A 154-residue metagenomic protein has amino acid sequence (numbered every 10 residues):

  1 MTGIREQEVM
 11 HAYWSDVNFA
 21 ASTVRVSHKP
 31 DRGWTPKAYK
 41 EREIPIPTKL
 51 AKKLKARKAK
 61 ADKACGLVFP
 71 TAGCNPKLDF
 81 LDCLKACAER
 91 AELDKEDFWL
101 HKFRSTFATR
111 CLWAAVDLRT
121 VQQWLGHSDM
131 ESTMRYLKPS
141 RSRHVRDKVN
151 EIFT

Functional and structural regions predicted by a protein language model:
T2, Q7, H11-A56: Conserved tyrosine-mediated DNA breakage-rejoining catalytic core shared by Y-recombinases
A12, R110-C111, W124: Short alpha-helical segment immediately N-terminal to, or the first helix within, an HTH/HTH-like DNA-binding domain
D16-T23, D97, V116-R135: Short, polar N-cap/turn motifs at the start of nucleic acid-interacting alpha helices
P30, L125-N150: Catalytic-site neighborhood detector that most strongly recognizes the C-terminal catalytic loop/helix of tyrosine
P30, P47-K95: Active-site/catalytic core of tyrosine-dependent DNA strand-transfer enzymes
D94-A114: Short basic/aromatic active-site micro-motif
